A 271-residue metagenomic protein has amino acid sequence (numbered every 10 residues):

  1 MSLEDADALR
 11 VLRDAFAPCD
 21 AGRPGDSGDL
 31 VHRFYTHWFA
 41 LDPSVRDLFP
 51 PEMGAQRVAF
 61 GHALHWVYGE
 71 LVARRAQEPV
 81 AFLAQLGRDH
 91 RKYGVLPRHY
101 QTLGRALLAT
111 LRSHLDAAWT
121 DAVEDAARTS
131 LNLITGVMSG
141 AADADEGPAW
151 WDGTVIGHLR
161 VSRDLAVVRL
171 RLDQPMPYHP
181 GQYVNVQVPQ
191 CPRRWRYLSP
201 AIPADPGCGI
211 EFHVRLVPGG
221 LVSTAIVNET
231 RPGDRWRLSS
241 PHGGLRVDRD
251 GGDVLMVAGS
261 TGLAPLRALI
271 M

Functional and structural regions predicted by a protein language model:
M1-W151: Core of compact, soluble alpha-helical bundle domains
G28-D29, G220-S223, L263: Short alpha-helix boundary/capping motifs
G147-R235, P241, G252-D253: Ferredoxin-reductase
S240-P241, G259: Fold-independent oxyanion-binding glycine-rich loops and adjacent beta-strand/coil segments at enzyme active sites
V247-D250: Low-complexity, polar/charged sequence tracts that form flexible coils or short amphipathic helices and often embed
V254-A264: Short, glycine-rich nucleotide/cofactor-binding loops
P265-M271: Histidine-anchored nucleotide/phosphate-binding helix
